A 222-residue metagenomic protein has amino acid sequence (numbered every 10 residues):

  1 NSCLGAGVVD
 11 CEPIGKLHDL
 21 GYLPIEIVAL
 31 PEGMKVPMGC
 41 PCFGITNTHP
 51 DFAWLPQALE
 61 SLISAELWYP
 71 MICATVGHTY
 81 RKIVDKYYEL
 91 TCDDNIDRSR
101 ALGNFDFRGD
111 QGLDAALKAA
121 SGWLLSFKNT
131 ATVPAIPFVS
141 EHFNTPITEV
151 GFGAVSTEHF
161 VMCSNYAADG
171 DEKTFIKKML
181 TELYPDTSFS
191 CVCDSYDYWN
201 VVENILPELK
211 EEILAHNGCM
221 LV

Functional and structural regions predicted by a protein language model:
C3, V8-V9, G15-P24, G33-V36 (+1 more regions): Buried, small/hydrophobic-residue-enriched core segments of structured protein domains
